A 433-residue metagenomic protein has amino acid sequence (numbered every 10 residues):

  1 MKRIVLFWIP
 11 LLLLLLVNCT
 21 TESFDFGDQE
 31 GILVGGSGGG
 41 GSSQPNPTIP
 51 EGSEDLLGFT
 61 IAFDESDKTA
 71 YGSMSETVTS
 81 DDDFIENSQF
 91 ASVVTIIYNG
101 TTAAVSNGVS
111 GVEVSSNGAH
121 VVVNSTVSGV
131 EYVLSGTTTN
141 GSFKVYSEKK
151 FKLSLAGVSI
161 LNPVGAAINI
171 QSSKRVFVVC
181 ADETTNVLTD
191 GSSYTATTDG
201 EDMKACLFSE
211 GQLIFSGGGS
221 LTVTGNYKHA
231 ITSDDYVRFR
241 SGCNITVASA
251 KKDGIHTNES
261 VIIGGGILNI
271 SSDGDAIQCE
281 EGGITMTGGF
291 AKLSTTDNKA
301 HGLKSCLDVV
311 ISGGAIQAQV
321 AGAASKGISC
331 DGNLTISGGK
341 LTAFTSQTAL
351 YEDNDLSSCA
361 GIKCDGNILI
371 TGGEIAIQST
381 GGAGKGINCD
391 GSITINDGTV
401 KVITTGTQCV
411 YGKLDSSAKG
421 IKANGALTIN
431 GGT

Functional and structural regions predicted by a protein language model:
M1-L6: Positively charged n-region of N-terminal signal peptides that target proteins for export
I9-L13: Hydrophobic helical h-region of N-terminal Sec-dependent signal peptides in bacterial secretory/periplasmic proteins
L15-N18: C-terminal motif of bacterial Sec signal peptides marking the signal peptidase cleavage site
T20-T433: A composition-driven surface/loop motif
